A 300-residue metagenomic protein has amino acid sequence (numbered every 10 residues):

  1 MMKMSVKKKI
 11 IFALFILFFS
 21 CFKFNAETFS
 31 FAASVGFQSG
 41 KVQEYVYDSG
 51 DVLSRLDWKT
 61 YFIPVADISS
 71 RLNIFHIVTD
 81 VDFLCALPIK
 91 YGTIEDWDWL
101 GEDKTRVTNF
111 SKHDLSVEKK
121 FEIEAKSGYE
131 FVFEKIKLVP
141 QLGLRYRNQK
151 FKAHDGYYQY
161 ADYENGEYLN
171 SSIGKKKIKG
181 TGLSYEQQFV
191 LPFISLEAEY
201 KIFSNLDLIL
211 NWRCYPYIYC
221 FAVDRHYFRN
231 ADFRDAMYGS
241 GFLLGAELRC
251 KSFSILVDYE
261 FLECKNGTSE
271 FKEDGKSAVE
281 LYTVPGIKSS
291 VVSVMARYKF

Functional and structural regions predicted by a protein language model:
M1-S30: Cleavable N-terminal export/targeting peptides
A26-D82: N-terminal entry module detector
E27, N73-I77, V132-I136, K201-N205 (+1 more regions): Outer-membrane beta-barrel channels and translocator barrels
F31-S39, V81-I89, Y129, P140-N148 (+4 more regions): Transmembrane beta-barrel strands of outer-membrane/channel proteins
G40-I63, C85-I123, R147-F189, R213-L244 (+1 more regions): Extracellular/periplasm-exposed beta-strand and loop segments of Gram-negative cell-envelope proteins, dominated by
A66-S70, I123-S127, P140, I194-L196 (+3 more regions): Membrane-embedded beta-strands of outer-membrane beta-barrel proteins, especially the hydrophobic/small aromatic
Q187-F193, K201-D207, G239-G241: Short gly/pro-enriched beta-turn/loop segments at secondary-structure junctions
C220, E247-R249, F253-S254, D258: Extended, basic/helix-rich recognition subdomains
